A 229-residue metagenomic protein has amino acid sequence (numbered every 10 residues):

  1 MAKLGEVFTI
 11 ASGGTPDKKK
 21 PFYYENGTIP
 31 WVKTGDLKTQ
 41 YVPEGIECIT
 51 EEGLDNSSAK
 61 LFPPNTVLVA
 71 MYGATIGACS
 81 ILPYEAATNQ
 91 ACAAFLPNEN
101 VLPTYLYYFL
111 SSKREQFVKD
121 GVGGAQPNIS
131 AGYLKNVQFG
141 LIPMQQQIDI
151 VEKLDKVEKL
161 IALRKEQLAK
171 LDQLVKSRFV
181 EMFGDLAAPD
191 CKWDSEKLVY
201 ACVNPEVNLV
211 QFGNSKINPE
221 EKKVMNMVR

Functional and structural regions predicted by a protein language model:
M1-T15, T39, N136-V151, E166-V210: Non-catalytic DNA-recognition/assembly elements of restriction-modification systems
G5-P21, G35-P64, K197-N218, V228-R229: Sequence-specific dsDNA recognition surfaces
E6-T9, P30-K33, A70, A93 (+6 more regions): Generic alpha-helical structural context detector
K33-T34, E44-S111, R229: A short beta-sheet element
T34, G73, A131-L134, K176 (+1 more regions): ATP/adenylate-binding site constellation spanning eukaryotic-like Ser/Thr protein kinases, ABC-transporter
M71-Y72, A86-A93, L110, G123-Q145: A short glycine-rich beta-alpha junction/loop motif
L110-V118: Short amphipathic alpha-helical signal-transduction/dimerization elements
V157-L168: Amphipathic alpha-helical coiled-coil segments
